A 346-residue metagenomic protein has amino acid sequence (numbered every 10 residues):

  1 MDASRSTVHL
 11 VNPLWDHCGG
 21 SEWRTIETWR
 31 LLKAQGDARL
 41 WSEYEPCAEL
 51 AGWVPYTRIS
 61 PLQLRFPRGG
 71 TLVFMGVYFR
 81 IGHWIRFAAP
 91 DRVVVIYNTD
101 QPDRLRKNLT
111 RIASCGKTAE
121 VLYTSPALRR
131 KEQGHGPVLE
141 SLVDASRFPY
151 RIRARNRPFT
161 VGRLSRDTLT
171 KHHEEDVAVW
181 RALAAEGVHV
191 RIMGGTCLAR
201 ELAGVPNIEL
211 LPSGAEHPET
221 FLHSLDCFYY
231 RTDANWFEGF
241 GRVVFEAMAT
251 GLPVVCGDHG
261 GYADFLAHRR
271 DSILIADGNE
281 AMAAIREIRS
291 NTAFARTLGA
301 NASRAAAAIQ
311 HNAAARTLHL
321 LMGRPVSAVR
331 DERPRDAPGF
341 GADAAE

Functional and structural regions predicted by a protein language model:
N12, R30, Y44-T118, P126: Extended catalytic core of nucleotide-activated donor transferases of GT-like folds
L105-N108, R130-P158: Acidic anion/phosphate-binding donor-loop and adjacent secondary structure in glycosyltransferase catalytic cores
D144-Y150, A154-E216: Conserved catalytic-core segment of nucleotide-activated headgroup transferases in glycan assembly
K171, Y230-F245, H259, A263-D264: Nucleotide-sugar-dependent
D226, A249-G251: A short alpha->beta transition loop at the rim of the catalytic pocket in nucleotide-sugar-dependent
P253-C256: Short hydrophobic beta-strand element within catalytic cores of glycosyltransferases and related nucleotide-activated
L266-N279, E287-T292: Conserved acidic donor-binding segment of nucleotide-sugar-dependent glycosyltransferases
T292-R335: A charged, aromatic-enriched C-terminal amphipathic alpha-helix characteristic of glycosyltransferases across folds
